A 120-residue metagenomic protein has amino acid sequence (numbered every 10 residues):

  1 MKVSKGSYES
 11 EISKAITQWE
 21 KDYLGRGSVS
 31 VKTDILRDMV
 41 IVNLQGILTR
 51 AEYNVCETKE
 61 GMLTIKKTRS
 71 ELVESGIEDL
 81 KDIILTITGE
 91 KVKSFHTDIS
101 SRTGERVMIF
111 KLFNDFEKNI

Functional and structural regions predicted by a protein language model:
M1-I120: Interaction-mediating elements
